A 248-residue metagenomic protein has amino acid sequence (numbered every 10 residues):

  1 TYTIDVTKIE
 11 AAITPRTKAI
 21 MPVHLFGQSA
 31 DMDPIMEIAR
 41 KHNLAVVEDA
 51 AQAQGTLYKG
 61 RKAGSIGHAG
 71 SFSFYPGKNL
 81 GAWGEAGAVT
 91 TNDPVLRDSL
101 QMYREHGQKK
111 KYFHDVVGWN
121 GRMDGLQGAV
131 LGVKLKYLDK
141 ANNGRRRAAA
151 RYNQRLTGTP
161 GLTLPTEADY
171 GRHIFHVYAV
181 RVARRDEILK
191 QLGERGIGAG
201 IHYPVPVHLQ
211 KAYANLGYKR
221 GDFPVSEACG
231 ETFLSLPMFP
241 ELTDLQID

Functional and structural regions predicted by a protein language model:
Y2, L25, A63: Conserved donor sugar-nucleotide recognition element shared by glycan-biosynthetic enzymes
D5-T7, A11, A19-V23, Q28 (+4 more regions): PLP-dependent aminotransferase class I/II
R16, E48-G81, K110-D115: Conserved active-site segment immediately N-terminal to the catalytic lysine that forms the internal aldimine
I20-M21, S71-S73, A88-T90: Structural motif
L25, D49-A53, F74, A86 (+1 more regions): Generic detector of well-ordered alpha-helical packing
L44-A45: Hydrophobic "anchor" residues on beta-strands that sit immediately upstream of conserved functional sites
A51-Q52, Y75, E85, Q101-E105 (+1 more regions): Histidine-centered beta-alpha loop that forms part of the nucleotide-sugar donor binding/catalytic region in diverse
A82-A86, L131: Adenylate-forming
